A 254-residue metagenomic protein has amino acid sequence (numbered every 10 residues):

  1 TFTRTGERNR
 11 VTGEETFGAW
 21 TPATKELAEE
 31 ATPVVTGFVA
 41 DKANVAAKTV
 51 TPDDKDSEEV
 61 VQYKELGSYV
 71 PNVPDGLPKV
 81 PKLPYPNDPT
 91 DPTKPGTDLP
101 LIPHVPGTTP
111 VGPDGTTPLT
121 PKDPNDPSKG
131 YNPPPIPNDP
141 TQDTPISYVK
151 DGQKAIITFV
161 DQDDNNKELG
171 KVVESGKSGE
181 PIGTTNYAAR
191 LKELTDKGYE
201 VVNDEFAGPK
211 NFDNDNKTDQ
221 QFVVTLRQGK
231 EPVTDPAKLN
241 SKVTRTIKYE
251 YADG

Functional and structural regions predicted by a protein language model:
T1-G254: Extracellular modular ligand-binding repeats in secreted and cell-surface proteins
